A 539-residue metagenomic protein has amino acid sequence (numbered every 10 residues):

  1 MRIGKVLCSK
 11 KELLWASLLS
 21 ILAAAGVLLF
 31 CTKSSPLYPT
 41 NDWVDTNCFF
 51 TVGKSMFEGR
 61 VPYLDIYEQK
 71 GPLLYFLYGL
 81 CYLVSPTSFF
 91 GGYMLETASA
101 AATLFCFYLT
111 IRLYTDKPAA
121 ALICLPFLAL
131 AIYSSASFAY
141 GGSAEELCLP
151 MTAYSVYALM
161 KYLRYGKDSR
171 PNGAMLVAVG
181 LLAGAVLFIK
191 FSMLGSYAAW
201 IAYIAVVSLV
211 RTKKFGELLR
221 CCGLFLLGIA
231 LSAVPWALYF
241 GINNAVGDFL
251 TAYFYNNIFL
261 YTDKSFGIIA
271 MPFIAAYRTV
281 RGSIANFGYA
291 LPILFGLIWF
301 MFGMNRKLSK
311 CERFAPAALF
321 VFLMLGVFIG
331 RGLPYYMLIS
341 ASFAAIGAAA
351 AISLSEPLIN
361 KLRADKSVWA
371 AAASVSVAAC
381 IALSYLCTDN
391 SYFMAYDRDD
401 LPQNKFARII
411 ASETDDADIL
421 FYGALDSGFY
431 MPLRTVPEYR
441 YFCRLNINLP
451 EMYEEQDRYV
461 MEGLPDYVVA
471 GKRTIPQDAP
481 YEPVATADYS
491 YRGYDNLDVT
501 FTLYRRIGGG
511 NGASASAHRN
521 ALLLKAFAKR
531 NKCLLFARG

Functional and structural regions predicted by a protein language model:
R2-V6, S196-A230, N360: Perimembrane helix-loop-helix junctions
M94-T115, Y154: Transmembrane-helix motifs of polytopic, lipid-linked glycan transferases
F105, G282-R313, A317-F322: Hydrophobic, aromatic-rich transmembrane alpha-helices and their immediate juxtamembrane boundary segments
F107-I132, L149-P150, K167: Transmembrane-helix signature of polytopic, membrane-embedded enzymes that assemble or transfer cell-envelope glycans
L147-K167, M175-A183, I204-V207, A344-G347: Specific aromatic-rich, kink-prone transmembrane helix
N172-A202, L231, F320-F328: Membrane-interface alpha helices of multi-pass inner-membrane proteins
G195, L323-L325, I329-S367: Hydrophobic/aromatic-rich transmembrane helices and adjacent perimembrane loops
A198, A290, M394-N448, Q456-P476: Short periplasmic/luminal acceptor-recognition loop of GT-C membrane glycosyltransferases, typified by
